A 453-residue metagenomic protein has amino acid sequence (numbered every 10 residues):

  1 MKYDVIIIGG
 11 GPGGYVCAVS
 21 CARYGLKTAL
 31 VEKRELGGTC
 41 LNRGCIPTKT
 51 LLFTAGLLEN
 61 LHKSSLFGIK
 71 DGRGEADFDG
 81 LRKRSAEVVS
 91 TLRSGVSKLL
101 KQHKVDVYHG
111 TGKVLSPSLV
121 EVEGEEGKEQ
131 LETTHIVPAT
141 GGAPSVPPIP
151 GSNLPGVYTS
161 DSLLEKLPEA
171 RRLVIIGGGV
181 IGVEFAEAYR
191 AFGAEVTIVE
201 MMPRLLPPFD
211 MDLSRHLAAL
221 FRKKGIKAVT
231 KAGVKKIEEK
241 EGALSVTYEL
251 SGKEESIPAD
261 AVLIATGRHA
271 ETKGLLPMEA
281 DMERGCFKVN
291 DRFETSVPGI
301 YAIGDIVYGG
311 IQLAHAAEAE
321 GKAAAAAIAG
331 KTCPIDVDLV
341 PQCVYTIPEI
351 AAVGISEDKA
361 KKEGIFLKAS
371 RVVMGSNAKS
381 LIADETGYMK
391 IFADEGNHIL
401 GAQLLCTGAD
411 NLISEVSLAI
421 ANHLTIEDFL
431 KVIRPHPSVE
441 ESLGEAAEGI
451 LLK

Functional and structural regions predicted by a protein language model:
M1-G11, A170-G179: Beta1/beta-strand and adjacent pyrophosphate-binding region of the FAD-binding site in flavoprotein oxidoreductases
K2-Y3, V19-L26, V31-E169, T197 (+7 more regions): Glycine-rich flavin
I6-I8, G112, L131-G141, I175-I176 (+3 more regions): Short hydrophobic core segments
I6-R34, T39, I46, T50-T54 (+3 more regions): Flexible, glycine-rich terminal cap/loop adjacent to redox cofactors in electron-transfer oxidoreductases
G13-C17, V157, G182-F185, A270-T272: Short glycine/serine/threonine-rich phosphate/pyrophosphate-binding segments that cradle anionic phosphate groups
E123-E129, V234, K240, Y248-S256 (+1 more regions): A structured beta-alpha segment of the ubiquitous adenosine-cofactor-binding alpha/beta core
N153-R171, S256-I328: FAD-site-proximal beta/loop scaffold in flavoenzymes
L167-F209: Rossmann-like NAD(P)H-binding beta-loop-alpha module
